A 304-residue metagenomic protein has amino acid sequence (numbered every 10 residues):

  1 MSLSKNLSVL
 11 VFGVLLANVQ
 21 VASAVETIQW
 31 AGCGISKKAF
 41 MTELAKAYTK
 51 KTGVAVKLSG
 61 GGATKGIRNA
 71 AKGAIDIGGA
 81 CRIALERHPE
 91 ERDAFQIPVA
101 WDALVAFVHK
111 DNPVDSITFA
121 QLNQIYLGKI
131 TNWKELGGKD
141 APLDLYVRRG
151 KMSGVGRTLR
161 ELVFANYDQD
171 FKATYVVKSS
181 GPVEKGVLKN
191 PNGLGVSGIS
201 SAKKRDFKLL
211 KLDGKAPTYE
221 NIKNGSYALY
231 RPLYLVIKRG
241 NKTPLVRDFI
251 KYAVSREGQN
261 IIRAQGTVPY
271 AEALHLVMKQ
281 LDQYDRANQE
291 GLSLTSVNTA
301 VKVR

Functional and structural regions predicted by a protein language model:
M1-V9: Bacterial N-terminal signal peptides that target proteins for export
S8-N18: Bacterial N-terminal signal peptides
N18-A24: Sec/Tat signal peptide C-region and signal peptidase I cleavage site
A24-R304: Exported/periplasmic ABC-transporter solute-binding proteins
